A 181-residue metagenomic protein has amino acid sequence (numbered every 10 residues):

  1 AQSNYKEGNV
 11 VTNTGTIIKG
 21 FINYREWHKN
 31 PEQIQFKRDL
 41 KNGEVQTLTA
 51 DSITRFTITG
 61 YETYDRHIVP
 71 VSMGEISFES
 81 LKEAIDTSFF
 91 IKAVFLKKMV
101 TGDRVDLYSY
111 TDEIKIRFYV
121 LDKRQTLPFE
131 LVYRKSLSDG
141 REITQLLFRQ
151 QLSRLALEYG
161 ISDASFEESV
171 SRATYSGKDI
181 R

Functional and structural regions predicted by a protein language model:
A1-I180: Compositionally biased alpha-helical segments
